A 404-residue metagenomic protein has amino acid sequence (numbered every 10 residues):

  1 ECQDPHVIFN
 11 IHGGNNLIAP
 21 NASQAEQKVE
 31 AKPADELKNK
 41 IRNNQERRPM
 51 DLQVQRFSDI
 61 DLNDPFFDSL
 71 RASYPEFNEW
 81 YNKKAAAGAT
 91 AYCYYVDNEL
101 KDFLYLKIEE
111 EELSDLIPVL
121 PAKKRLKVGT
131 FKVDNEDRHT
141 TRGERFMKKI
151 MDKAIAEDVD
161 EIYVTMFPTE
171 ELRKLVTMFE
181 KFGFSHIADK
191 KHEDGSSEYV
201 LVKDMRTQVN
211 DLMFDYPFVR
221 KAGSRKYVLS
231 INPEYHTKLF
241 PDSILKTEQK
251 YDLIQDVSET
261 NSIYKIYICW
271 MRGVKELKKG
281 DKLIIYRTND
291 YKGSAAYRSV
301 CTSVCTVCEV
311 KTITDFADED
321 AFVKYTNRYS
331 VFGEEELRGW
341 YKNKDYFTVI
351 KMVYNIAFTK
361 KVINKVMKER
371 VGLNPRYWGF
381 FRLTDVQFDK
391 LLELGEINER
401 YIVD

Functional and structural regions predicted by a protein language model:
C2-K40: Long, low-complexity intrinsically disordered regions enriched in small/polar and proline/glycine residues
E36-E46, K153, V159-D160, V164 (+4 more regions): Contiguous surface segments at macromolecular interaction interfaces
N43-A87, C93, Y235-V257: Short amphipathic alpha-helix that is part of the acyltransferase structural core
A89-Y94, F103, T130, V349: Short hydrophobic/aromatic beta-strand element in the GNAT-like acyltransferase core that lines or flanks the acyl-donor
D97-T130: Conserved acyl-donor/pantetheine-binding loop and adjacent beta-alpha core of acyl/acetyltransferases and related
V133, H139-I155: Conserved acetyl-CoA-binding loop-helix of GNAT-fold acetyltransferases
G273-K292: Short coil-to-beta transition motif at edge beta-strands of beta-rich domains
S294-T306: Short coil-to-beta-strand transition motifs
